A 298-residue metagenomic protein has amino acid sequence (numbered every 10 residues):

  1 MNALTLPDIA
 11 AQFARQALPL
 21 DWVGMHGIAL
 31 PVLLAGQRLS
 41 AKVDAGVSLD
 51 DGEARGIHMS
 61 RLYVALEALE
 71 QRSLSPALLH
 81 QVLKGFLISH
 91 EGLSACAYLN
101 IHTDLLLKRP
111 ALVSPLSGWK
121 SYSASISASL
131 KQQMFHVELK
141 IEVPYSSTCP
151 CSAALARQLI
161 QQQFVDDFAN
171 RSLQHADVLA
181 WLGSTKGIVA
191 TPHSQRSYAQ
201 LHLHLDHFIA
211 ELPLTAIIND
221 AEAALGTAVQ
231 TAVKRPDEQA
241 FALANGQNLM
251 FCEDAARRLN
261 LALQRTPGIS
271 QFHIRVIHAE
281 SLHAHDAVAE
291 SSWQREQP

Functional and structural regions predicted by a protein language model:
M1-P298: N-terminal intrinsically disordered, cationic/polar leader segments that include organellar targeting peptides
